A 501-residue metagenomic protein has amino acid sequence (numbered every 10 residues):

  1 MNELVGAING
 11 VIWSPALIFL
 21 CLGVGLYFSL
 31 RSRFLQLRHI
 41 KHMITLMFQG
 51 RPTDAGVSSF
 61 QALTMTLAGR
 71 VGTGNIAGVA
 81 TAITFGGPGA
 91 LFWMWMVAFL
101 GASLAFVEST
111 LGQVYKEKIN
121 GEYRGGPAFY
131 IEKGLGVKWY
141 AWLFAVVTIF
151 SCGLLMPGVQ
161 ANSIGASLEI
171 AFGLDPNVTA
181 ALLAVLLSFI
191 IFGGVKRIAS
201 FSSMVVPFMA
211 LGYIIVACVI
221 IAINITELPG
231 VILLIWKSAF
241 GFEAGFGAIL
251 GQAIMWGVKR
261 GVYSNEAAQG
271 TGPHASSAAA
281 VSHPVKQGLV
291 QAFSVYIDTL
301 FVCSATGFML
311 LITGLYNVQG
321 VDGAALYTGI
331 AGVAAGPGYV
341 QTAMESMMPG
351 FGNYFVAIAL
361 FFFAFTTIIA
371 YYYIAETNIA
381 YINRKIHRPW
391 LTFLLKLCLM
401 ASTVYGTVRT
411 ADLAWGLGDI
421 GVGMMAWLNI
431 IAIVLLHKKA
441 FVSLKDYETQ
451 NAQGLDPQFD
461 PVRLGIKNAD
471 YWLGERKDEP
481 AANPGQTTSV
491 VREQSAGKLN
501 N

Functional and structural regions predicted by a protein language model:
M1-T73, I83-G89, V434-N501: N-terminal alpha-helical transmembrane segments of multi-pass membrane transport and channel/translocase proteins
G6-H42, L46, A82-E122, D298-A305 (+2 more regions): Extracellular loop-to-transmembrane helix junctions
L20-I44, N162-L168, L174-W236, E376 (+1 more regions): Membrane-interface loop-to-helix entry segments
V24-S29, V97-G121, P127-I191, A359-I369 (+1 more regions): Helix-loop-helix module between adjacent transmembrane segments
S29, F106-Y115, N120, C218-L234 (+3 more regions): Extracellular/periplasmic helix-exit of transmembrane alpha-helices
R31-Q36, G74-V79, P88, L154-G165 (+6 more regions): Transmembrane helix-loop junctions in multi-pass membrane proteins
F34-S59, T81-I83, G87-L91, W95 (+4 more regions): Flexible loop linkers connecting adjacent transmembrane helices in multi-pass alpha-helical membrane transporters
T53-F85, L111-V114, I119-A128, E132 (+2 more regions): Alpha-helical membrane segments and immediately flanking helix-loop junctions that form or couple to the substrate/ion
